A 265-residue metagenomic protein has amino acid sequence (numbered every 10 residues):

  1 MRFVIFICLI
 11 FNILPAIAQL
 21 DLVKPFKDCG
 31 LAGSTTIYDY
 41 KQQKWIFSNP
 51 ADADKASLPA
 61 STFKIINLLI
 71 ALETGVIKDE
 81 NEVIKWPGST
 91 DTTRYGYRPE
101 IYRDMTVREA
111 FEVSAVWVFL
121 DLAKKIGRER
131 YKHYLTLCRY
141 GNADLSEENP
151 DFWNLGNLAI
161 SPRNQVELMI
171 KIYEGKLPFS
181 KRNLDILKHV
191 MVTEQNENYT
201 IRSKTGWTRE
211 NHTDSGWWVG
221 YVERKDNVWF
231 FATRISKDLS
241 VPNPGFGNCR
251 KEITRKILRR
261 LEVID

Functional and structural regions predicted by a protein language model:
M1-V4: Positively charged n-region of N-terminal signal peptides that target proteins for export
F11-P15: N-terminal signal peptide c-region/cleavage motif recognized by signal peptidases
Q19-A51, G220-V222, T233: A short, well-structured edge-of-sheet supersecondary motif
L20-P25, K124-E129, Y173-D265: Structured C-terminal helix/loop/strand segments within mature extracytoplasmic catalytic/sensor domains
A32, P99-T106, L120-M169, E174: Mid-domain, small-residue-enriched loop/turn segments at the edges of structured enzyme/sensor domains
S57-V83, A110, F231: Active-site SXXK
E73-T90, F179-L184: Short, well-structured active-site flanking segments
E82-P99, I126, F152: Acidic helix-start/capping segments at beta-turn-to-alpha-helix junctions
